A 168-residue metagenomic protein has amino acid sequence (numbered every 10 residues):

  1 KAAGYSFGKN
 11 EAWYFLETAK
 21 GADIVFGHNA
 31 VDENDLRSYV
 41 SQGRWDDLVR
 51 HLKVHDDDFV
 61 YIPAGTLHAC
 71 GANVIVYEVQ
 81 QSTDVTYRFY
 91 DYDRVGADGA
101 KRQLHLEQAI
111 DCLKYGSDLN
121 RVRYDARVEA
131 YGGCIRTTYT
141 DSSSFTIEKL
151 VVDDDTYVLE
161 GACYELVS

Functional and structural regions predicted by a protein language model:
K1-D56, G71-V167: Active-site region of the double-stranded beta-helix
